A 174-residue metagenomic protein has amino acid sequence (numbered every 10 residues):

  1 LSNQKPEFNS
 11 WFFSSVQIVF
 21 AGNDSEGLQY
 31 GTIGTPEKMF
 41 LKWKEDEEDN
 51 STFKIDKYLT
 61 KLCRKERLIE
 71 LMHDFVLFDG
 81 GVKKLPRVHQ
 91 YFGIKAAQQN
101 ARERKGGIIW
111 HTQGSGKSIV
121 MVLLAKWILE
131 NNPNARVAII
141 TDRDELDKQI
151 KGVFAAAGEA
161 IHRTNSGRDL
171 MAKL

Functional and structural regions predicted by a protein language model:
L1-R136, T141, E145-A160: ATP-dependent helicase/translocase motor core
A155-L174: Inter-Walker segment of RecA-like/P-loop motor cores
